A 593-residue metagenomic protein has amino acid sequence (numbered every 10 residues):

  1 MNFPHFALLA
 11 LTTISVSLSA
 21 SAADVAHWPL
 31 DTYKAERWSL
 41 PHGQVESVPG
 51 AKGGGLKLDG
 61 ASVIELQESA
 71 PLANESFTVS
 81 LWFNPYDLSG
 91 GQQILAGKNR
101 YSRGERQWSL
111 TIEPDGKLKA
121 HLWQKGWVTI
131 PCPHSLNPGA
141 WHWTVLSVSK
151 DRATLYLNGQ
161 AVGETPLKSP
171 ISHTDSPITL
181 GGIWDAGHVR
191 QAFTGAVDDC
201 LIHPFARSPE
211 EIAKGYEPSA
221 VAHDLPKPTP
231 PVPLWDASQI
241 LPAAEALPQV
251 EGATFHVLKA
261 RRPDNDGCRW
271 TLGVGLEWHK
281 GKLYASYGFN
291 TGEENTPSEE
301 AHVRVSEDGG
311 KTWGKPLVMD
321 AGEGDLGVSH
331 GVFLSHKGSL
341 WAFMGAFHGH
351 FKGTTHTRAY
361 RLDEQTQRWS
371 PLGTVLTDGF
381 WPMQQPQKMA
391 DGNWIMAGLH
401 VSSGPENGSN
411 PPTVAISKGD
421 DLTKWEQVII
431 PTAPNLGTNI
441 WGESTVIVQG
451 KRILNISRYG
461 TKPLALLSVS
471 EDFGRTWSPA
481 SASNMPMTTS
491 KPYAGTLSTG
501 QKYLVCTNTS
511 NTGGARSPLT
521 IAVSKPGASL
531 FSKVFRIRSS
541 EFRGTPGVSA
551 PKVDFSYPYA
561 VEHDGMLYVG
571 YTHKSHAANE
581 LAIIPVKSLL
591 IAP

Functional and structural regions predicted by a protein language model:
M1-F6: Positively charged n-region of N-terminal signal peptides that target proteins for export
A7-S17: Bacterial N-terminal signal peptides
L18-A22: Sec/Tat signal peptide C-region and signal peptidase I cleavage site
A23-K227: Extracellular glycan-associated modules
D24, F77, H142, A196 (+5 more regions): Hydrophobic core residues within well-ordered beta-strands of beta-rich domains
K34, S62, P114-L118, D151-R152 (+7 more regions): Structural signal for glycine-centered tight turns and loop->strand junctions in beta-sheet-rich domains
E217, V221-R269, W278-L326, S335-T489 (+2 more regions): Beta-rich carbohydrate-recognition and catalytic domains
